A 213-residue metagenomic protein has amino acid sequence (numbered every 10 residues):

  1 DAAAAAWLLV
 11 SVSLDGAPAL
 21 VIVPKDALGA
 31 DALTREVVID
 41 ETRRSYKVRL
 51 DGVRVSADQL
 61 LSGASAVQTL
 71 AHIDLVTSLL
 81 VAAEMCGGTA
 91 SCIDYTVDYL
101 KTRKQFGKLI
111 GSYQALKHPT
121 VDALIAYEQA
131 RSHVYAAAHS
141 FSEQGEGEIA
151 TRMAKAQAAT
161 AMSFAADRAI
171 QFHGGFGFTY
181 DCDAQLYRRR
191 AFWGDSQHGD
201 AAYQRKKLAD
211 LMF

Functional and structural regions predicted by a protein language model:
D1, K25-L60: Flexible, small-/acidic-enriched active-site or ligand-binding loops
D1-A4, S13-D15, V38-R43, S62-S65 (+1 more regions): Solvent-exposed alpha-helices and their adjacent loops that cap or buttress functional pockets in soluble metabolic
D1-D31: A short core secondary-structure module
A3-A6, G16-A17, T42-R49, L75 (+2 more regions): A generic structural signal for well-ordered coil/turn residues at beta-strand boundaries that shape enzyme active-site
W7-L9, P18-V21, Y46-K47, M162 (+1 more regions): Structural motif
S11-L14, I22-K25, G52, D74 (+2 more regions): Short, structured patches in soluble enzyme cores that scaffold and shape functional sites
S56-S65, S142-E146: Short, glycine- and charge-enriched coil/turn segments that flank and shape catalytic ligand pockets
H72-F213: Alpha-helical interface subdomain recognition
